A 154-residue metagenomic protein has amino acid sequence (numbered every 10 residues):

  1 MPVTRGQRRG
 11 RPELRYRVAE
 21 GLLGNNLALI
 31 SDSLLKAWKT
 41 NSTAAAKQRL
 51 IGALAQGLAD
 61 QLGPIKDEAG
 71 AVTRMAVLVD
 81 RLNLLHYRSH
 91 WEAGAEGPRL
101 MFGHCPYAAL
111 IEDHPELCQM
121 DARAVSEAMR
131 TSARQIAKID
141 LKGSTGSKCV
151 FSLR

Functional and structural regions predicted by a protein language model:
M1-G6: N-terminal helix-turn-helix
Q7-A44: Conserved segment of winged-helix/HTH DNA-binding domains
T40, A44-V150: Mid-protein regulatory/catalytic core that forms ligand/cofactor-binding pockets and protein-protein interaction
S152-R154: Core SAM-dependent methyltransferase catalytic element
